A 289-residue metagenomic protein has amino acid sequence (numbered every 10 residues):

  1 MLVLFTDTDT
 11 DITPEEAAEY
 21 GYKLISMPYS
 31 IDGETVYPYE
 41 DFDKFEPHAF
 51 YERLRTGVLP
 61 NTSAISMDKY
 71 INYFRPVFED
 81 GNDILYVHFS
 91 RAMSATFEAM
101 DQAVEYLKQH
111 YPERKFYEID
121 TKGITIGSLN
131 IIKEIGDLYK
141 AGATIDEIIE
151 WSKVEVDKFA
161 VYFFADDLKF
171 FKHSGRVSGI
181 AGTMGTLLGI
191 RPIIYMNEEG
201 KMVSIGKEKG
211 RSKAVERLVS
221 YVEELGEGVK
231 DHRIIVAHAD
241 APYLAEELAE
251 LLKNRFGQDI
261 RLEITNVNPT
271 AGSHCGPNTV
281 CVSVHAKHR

Functional and structural regions predicted by a protein language model:
V3, D9-S30, E34, L85 (+4 more regions): Mixed-charge interfacial surface used for oligomerization/domain docking and macromolecular partner engagement
V3-A64, K69: N-terminal glycine-rich anion-binding loop in soluble enzyme alpha/beta folds
K44-Y51, F74, E79, Y106: A short glycine/small-residue-enriched secondary-structure motif
R55-M93, E98-Q102, I149: Glycine-rich phosphate- or other oxyanion-binding loops that anchor nucleotides, phosphorylated ligands
